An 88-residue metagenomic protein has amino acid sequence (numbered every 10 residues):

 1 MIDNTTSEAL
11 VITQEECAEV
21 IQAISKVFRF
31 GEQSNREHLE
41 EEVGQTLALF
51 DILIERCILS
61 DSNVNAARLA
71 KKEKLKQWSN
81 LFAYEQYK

Functional and structural regions predicted by a protein language model:
M1-K88: Flexible "arm" and connector segments at domain edges
